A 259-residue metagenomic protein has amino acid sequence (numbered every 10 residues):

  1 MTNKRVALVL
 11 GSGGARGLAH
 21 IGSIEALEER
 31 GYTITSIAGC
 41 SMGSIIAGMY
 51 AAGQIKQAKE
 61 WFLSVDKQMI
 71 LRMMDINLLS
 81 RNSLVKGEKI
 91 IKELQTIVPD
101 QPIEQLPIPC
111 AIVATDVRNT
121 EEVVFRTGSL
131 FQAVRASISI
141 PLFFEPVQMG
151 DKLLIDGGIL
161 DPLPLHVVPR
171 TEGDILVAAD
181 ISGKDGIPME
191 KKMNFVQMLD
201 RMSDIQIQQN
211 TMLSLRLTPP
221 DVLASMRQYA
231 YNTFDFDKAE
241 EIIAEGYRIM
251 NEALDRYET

Functional and structural regions predicted by a protein language model:
M1-C40, I45-T259: Patatin-like phospholipase
